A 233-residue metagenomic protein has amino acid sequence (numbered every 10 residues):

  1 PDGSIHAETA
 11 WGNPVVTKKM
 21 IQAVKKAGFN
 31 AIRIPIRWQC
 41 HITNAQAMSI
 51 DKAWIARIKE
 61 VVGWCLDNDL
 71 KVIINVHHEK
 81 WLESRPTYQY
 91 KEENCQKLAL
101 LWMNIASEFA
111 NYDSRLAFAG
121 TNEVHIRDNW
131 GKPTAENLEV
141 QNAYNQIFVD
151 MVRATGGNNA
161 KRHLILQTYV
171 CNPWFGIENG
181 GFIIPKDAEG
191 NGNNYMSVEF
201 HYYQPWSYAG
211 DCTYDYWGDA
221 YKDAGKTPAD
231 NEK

Functional and structural regions predicted by a protein language model:
P1, P35-R37, N75-E79, A119-V124 (+2 more regions): Active-site-proximal beta-strand/loop segments in catalytic clefts of secreted hydrolases
P1-A7: N-terminal small/glycine-rich loop or linker at the start of catalytic domains across soluble metabolic enzymes
E8, Q46, E136: Conserved short-loop catalytic and cofactor-binding motifs
W11-I32, I36, A47-H78, L82-G120 (+1 more regions): An active-site-proximal structural segment forming one wall of the substrate-binding cleft that immediately precedes
N13, L100-M103, S107-A110, S114-R115 (+1 more regions): Extracellular glycoside hydrolase catalytic/binding regions
I42-A45, W81-T87, R127-W130, P173-G176: Extracytoplasmic/secreted cell-surface and envelope-processing proteins
